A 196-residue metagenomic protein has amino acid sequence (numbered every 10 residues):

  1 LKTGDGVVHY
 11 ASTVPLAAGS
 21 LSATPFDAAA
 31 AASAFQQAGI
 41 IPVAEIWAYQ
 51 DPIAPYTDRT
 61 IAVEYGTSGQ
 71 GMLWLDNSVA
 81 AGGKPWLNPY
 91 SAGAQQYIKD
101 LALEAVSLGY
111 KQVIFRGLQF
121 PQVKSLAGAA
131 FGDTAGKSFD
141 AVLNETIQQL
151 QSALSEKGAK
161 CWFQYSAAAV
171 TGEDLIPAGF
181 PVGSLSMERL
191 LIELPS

Functional and structural regions predicted by a protein language model:
L1-P25, A129: Aromatic-lined carbohydrate-binding/catalytic grooves of carbohydrate-active enzymes
L1-V7, L101-R116, V182-L191: Catalytic domains of carbohydrate-active enzymes, especially glycoside hydrolases
L16-I41, A141-E145: Aromatic- and glycine-enriched glycan-recognition loops and surfaces that form the carbohydrate-binding subsites
I41-D51, I114-G117, S138-A178, E193: Aromatic-lined carbohydrate-recognition surfaces of secreted/lumenal glycan-active proteins
Y49-L103: Active-site-adjacent "subsite" loops/lids of carbohydrate-active enzymes
P52, Y110-D140: Active-site-proximal loop/short-helix segments that contain or immediately flank catalytic acid/base residue(s)
S91-V106, G172-S184: Short, acidic/polar
